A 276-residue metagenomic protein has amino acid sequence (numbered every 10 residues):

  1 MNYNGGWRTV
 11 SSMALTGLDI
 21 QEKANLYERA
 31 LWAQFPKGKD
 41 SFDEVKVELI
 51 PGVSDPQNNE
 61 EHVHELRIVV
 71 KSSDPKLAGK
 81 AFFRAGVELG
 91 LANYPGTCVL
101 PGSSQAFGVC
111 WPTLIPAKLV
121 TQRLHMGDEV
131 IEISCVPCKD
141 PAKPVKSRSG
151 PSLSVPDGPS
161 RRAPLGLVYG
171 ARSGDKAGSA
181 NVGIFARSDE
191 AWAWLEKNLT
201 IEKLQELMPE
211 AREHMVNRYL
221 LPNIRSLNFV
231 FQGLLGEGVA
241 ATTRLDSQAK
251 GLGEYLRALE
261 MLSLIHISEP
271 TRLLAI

Functional and structural regions predicted by a protein language model:
M1-S152, P156, F185-E190, Q205-L221 (+1 more regions): C-terminal non-catalytic interaction/assembly regions of soluble proteins
E65, S179-V182, S226: Short, surface-exposed beta-edge/turn micro-motifs
Y94, A211-E260: Glycine-rich, N-terminal phosphate-binding loop and its surrounding beta-alpha-beta segment
P141, K203, L259-M261: Glycine/proline-enriched, intrinsically flexible loops and inter-domain linkers
L153-Y169: Structured beta-strand/loop patches that form or line metal/cofactor-binding pockets in enzymes
A171-S188: Conserved phosphate/anionic-ligand binding catalytic regions in large, soluble enzymes, centered on
L195-E202: Short Gly/aromatic-enriched secondary-structure transition segments
I265-I276: Single conserved hydrophobic/aromatic residue that forms the stacking wall/gate of nucleotide- or nucleobase-binding
